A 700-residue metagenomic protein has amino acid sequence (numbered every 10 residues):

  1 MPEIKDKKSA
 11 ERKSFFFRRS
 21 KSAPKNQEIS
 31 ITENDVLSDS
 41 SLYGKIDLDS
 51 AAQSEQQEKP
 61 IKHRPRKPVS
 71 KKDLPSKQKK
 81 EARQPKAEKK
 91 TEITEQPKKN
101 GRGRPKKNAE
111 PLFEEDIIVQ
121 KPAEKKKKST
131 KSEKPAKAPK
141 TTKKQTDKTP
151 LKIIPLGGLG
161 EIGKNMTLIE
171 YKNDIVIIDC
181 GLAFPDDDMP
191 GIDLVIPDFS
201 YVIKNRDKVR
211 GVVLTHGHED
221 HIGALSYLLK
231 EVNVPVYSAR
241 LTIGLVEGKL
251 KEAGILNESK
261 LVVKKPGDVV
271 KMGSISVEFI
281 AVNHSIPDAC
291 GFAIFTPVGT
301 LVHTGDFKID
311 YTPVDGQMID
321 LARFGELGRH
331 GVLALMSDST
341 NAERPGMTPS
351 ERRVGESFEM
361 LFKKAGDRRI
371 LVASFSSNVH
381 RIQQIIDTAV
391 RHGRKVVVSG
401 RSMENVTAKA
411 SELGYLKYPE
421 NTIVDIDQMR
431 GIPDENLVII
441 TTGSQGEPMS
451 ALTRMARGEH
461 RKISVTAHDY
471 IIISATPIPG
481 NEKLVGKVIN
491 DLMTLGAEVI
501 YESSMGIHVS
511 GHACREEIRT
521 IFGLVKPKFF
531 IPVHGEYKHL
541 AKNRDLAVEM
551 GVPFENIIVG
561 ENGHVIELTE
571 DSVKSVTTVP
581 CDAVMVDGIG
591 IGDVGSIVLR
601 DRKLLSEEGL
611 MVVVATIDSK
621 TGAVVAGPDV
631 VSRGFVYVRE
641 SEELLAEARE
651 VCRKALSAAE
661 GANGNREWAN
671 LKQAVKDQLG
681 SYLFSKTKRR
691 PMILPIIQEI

Functional and structural regions predicted by a protein language model:
M1-I29: N-terminal acidic, proline/glycine-rich, low-complexity intrinsically disordered segments
I4, F15, I29-I31, V36-L37 (+6 more regions): Hydrophobic/aromatic hotspots within intrinsically disordered, low-complexity regions
H63-V69, D73-L74, E81-E88, E92-Q96 (+3 more regions): Arg/Lys-rich, glycine/proline-spaced intrinsically disordered segments in nuclear chromatin/transcription regulators
D116, K121-V213, H218-G431, S450-S464 (+1 more regions): His/Asp/Glu-rich metal-coordinating catalytic cores of metallo-dependent phosphodiesterases/hydrolases acting on
L159, A183-L194, K208, Y501-S504 (+4 more regions): A glycine- and charged-residue-rich anion-binding loop/surface
P235, I531, L694-I697: Short glycine-rich phosphate-binding loop at a beta-alpha junction
R344-S474, I478-S503, I507-N663, K672 (+1 more regions): Hard-cation-handling environments
G664-I700: C-terminal tails and terminal domains of large nucleic-acid-associated and other macromolecular-machine proteins
